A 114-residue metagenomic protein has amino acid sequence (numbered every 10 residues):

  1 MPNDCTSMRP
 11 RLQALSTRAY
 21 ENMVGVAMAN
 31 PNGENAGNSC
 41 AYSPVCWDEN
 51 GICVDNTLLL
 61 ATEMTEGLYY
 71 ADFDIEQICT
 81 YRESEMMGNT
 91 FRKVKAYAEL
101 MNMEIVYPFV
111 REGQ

Functional and structural regions predicted by a protein language model:
M1-Y70, I78: CN hydrolase (nitrilase-like) catalytic-core segments centered on the catalytic cysteine and neighboring Lys/Glu
I78-Q114: Cysteine/selenocysteine-centered motifs that mediate thiol-based redox chemistry or coordinate metal-sulfur cofactors
